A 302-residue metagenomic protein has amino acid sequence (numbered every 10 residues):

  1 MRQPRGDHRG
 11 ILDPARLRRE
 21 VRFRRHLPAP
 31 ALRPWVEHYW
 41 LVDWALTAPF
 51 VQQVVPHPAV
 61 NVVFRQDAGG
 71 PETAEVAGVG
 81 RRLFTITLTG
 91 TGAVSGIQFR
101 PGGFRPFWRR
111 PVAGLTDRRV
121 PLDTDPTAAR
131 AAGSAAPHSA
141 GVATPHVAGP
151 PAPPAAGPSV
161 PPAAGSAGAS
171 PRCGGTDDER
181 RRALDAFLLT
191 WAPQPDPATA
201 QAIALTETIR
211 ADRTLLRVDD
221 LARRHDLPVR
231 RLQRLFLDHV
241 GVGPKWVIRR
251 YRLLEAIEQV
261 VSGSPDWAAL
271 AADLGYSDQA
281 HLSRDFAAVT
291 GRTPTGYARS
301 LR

Functional and structural regions predicted by a protein language model:
M1-V229, H239-P244, E258-S262, D266-S277 (+1 more regions): Alpha-helical bundle regulatory/interaction domains
G102-R105, R234, R284: A broad, structural surface signal
A204, L282-S283: A generic structural signal for ordered secondary structure
F236, I248, D285-F286, A298: DNA major-groove recognition helix of helix-turn-helix
L254-E258, R284: Contiguous, well-ordered alpha-helical segments that form the cores/surfaces of helical PPI scaffolds
T290: A glycine-rich, hydrophobic loop/mini-helix early in the fold
